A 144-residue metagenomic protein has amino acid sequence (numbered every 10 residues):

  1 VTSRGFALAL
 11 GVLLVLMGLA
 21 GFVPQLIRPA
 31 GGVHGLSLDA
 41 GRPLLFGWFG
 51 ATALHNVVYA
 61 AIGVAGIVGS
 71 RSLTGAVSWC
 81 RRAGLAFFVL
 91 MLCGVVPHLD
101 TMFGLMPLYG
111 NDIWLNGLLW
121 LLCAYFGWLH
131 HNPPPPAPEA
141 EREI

Functional and structural regions predicted by a protein language model:
V1-I144: Membrane-interface extramembranous regions
